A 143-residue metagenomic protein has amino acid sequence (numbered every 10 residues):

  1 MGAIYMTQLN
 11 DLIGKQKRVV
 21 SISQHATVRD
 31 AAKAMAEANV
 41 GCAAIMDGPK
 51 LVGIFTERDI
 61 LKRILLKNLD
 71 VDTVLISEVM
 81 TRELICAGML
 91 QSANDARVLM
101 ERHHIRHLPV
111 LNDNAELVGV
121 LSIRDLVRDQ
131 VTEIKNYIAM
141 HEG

Functional and structural regions predicted by a protein language model:
M1-G143: Tandem CBS (Cystathionine beta-synthase) repeat/Bateman regulatory domains
